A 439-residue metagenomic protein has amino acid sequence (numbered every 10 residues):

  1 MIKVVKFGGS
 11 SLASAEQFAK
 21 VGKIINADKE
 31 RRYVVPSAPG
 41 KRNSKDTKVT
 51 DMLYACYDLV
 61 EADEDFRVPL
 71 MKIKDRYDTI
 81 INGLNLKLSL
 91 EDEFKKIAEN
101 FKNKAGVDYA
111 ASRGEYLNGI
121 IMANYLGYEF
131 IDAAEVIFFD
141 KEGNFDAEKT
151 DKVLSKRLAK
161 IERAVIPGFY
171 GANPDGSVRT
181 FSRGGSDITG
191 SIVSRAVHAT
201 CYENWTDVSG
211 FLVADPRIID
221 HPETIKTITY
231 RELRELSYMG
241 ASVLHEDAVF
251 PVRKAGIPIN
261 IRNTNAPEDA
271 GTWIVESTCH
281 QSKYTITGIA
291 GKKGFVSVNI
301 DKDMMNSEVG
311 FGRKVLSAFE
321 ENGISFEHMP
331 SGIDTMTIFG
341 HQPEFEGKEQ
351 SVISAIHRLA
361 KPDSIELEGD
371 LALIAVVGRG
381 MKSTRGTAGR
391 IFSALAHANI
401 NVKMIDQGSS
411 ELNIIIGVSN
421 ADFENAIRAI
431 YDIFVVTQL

Functional and structural regions predicted by a protein language model:
M1-L244, V249, H341, G417-S419 (+1 more regions): Nucleotide/pyrophosphate-binding catalytic subdomain
I2-K3, R31-V34, Y128-E129, E162-V165 (+13 more regions): Structural motif
P39-G40, V208-G210, I259, N263-E268 (+3 more regions): Glycine-rich beta-alpha junction loops
V136-F138, S209-G210, P267, D334 (+1 more regions): Positions that flank functional sites
L244-E246, A255, N265-T272, E346-E349: Surface-exposed amphipathic alpha-helical tracts and adjacent flexible/coil segments at the periphery of soluble enzymes
A270-L439: A conserved regulatory-domain signal marking ACT and ACT-like small-molecule sensing domains and adjacent regulatory
